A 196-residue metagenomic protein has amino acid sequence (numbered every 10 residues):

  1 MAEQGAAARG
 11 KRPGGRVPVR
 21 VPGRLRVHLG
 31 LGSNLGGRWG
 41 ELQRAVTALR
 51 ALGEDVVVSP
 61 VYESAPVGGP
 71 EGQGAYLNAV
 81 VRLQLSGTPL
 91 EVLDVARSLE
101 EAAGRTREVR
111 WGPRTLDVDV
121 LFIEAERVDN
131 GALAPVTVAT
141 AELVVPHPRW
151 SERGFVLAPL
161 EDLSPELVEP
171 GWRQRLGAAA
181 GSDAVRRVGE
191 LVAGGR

Functional and structural regions predicted by a protein language model:
A2-V46: Extended accessory regions or peripheral subdomains of proteins
A8, G15, V67-Y76, L90-R196: Flexible, gly/pro- and Lys/Arg-enriched active-site loops
A8, L35-G40, D55-Y62, L99-A102 (+1 more regions): A short linear-motif detector with a strong N-terminal bias
S33, V81-G87, F122-A125: Short beta-strand-to-loop capping motifs
R44-T88: Short, surface-exposed acidic-centric catalytic microdomains
